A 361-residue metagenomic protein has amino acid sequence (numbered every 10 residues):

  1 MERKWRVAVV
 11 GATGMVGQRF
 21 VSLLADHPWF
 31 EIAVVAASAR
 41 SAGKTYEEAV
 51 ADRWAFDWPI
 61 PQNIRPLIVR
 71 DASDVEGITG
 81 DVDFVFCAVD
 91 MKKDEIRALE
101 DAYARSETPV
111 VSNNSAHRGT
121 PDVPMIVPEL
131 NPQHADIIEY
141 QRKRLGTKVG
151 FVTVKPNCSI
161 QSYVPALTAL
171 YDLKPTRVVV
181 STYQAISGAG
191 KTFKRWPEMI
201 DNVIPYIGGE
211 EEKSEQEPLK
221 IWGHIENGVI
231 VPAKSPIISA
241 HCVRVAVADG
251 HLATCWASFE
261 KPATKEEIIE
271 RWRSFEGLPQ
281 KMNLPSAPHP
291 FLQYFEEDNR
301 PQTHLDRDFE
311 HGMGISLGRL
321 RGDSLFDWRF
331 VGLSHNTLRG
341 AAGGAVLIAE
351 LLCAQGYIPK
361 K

Functional and structural regions predicted by a protein language model:
M1-M199, V203-P205, P236-I237, F309 (+3 more regions): N-terminal Rossmann-like NAD(P) cofactor-binding subdomain of oxidoreductases, focused on the glycine-rich
S187-K361: Charged docking surfaces used in two-component/phosphorelay signaling
